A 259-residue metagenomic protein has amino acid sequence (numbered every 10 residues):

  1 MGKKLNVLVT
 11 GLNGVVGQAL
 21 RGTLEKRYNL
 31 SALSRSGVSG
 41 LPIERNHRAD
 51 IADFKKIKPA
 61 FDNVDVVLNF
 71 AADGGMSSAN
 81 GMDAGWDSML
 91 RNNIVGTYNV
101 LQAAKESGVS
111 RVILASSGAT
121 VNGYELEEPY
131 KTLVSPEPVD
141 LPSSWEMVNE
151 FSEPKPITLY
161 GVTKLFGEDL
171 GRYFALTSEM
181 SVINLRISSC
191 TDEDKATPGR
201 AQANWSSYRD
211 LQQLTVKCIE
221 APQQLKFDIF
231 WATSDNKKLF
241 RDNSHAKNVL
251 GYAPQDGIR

Functional and structural regions predicted by a protein language model:
L5-R27: N-terminal Rossmann NAD(P)H-binding glycine-rich loop of SDR-like oxidoreductase domains
V38-S39, H47-N92, A103: NAD(P)H-binding glycine-rich loop region in Rossmannoid oxidoreductase-like domains and their noncatalytic homologs
A52, S88-G96, S107, V162-L165 (+1 more regions): Glycine-rich NAD(P)-binding loop of the Rossmann-fold in SDR/ketoreductase-type enzymes
I94-V100, T163-G171, L211: Conserved catalytic Lys-bearing alpha helix of Rossmann-like short-chain dehydrogenase/reductases
N99-E153: Conserved Rossmann-fold NAD(P)-dependent oxidoreductase catalytic core, especially the SDR/UDP-sugar
S116, T158, E168-E193: Conserved beta-loop-beta element that borders a ligand/cofactor-binding pocket
V162, F166, I183-N184, P198-C218: Substrate-positioning beta->alpha
F227-A253: Conserved C-terminal active-site "lid" loop/helix of NAD(P)H-dependent oxidoreductases that clamps the redox cofactor
